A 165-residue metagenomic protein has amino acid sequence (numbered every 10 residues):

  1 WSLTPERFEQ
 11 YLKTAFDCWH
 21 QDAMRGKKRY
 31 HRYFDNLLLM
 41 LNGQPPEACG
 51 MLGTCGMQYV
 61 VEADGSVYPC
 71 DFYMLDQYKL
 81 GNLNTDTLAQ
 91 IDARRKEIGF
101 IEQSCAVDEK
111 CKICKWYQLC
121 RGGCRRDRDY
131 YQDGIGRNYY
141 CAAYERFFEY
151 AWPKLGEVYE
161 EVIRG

Functional and structural regions predicted by a protein language model:
W1-T54, V60-A63, M74-L83, G136: Radical SAM enzyme [4Fe-4S]-AdoMet core and its adjacent flexible, acidic and glycine-rich loops/tails across
T54-C55, I113: Generic hydrophobic-segment detector
M74-G165: Flexible mid-to-C-terminal extensions adjoining Fe-S/redox cofactors in radical SAM and related proteins
